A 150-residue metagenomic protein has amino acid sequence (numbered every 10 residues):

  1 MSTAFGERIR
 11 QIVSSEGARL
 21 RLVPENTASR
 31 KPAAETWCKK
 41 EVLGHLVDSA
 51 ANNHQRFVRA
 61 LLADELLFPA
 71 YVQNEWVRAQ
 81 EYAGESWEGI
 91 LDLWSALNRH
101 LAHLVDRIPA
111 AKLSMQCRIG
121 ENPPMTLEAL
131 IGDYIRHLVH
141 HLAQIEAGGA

Functional and structural regions predicted by a protein language model:
M1-G6: Terminal targeting/low-complexity segments that flank the catalytic cores of oxidoreductases
E7, E25-E75, A102-H103, Q116-A150: Short, contiguous alpha-helical
R8-V13, G17-L22, V77-S114: Acidic/histidine-rich alpha-helical segments that form the ligand environment of transition-metal centers
